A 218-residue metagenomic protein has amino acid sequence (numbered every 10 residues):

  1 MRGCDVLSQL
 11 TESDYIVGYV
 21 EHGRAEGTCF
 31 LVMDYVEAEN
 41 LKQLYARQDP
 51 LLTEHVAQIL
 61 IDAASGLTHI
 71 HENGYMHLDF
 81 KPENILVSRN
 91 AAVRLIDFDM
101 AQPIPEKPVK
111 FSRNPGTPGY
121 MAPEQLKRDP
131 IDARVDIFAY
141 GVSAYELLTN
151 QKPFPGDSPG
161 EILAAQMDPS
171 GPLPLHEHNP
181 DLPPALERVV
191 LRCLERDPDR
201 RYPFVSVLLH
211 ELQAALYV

Functional and structural regions predicted by a protein language model:
M1-Q9: AlphaC helix of the eukaryotic protein kinase fold
H22: Activation-segment/catalytic-loop signature of the eukaryotic protein kinase fold
E26-N40: Conserved short submotifs of the Hanks-type protein kinase catalytic core that shape the nucleotide-binding pocket
L41-L51: AlphaC helix of the protein kinase catalytic domain
I59-L60: Activation segment signature within eukaryotic-like protein kinase domains
S65-Y75: Protein kinase catalytic-loop region centered on the HRD/HxD motif
G119-V218: C-terminal lobe helix-coil module of Hanks-type protein kinase domains
